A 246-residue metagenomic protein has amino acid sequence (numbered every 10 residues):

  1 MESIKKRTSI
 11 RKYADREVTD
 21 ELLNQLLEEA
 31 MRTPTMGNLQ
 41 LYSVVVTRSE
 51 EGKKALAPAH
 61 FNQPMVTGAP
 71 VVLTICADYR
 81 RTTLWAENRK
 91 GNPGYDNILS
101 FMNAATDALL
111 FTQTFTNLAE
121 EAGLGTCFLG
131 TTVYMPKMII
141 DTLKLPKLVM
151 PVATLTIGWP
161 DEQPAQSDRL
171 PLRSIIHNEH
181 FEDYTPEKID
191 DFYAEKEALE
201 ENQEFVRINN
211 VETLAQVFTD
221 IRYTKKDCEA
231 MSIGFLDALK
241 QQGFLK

Functional and structural regions predicted by a protein language model:
M1-K246: Acidic, surface-exposed loops and disordered segments
